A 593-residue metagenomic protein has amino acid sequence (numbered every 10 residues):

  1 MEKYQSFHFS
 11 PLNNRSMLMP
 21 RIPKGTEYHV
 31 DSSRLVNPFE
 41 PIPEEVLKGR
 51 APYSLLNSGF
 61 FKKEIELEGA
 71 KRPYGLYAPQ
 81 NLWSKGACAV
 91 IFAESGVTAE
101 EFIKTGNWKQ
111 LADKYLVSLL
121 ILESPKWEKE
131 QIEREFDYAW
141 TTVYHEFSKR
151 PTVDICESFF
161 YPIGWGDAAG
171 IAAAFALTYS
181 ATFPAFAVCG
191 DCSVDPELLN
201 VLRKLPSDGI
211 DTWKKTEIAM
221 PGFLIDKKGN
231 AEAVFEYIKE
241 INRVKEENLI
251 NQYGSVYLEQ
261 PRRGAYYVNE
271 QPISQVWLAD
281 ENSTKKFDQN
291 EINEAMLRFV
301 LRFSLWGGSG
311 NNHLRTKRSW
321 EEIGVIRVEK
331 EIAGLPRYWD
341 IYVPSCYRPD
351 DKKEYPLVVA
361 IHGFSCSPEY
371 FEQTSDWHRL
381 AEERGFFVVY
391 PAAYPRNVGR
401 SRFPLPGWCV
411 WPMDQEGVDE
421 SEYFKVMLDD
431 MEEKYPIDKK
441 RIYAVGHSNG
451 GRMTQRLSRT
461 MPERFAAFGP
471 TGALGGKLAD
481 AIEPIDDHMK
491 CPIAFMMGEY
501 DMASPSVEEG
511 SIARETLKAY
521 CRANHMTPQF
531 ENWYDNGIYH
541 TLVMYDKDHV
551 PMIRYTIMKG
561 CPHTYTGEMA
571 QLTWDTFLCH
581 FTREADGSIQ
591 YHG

Functional and structural regions predicted by a protein language model:
E2-C88, Y138, I163-A187, S193-D208 (+9 more regions): A domain-start/cap signature at the N-terminus of enzymes
I65-L67, K71-G75, L82-S158, P336-D340 (+5 more regions): Serine-hydrolase catalytic machinery in alpha/beta-hydrolase-like enzymes
E100-T105, Q131-E133, A174-F175, E197-L202 (+9 more regions): Short, solvent-exposed loop/turn and secondary-structure capping segments
E157, T182-P184, K439, F465-A466 (+1 more regions): Core-facing hydrophobic residues within beta-strands of well-ordered domains
K215-G222, E270-S274, H488-I493, V550-I553: Short, proline-enriched alpha-helix->beta-strand connector loops that line the catalytic pocket of alpha/beta-hydrolase
F223-D226, F495-M497: Short beta-strand/loop motif that positions the catalytic acidic residue of the alpha/beta-hydrolase fold
K228-A231, Y500-P505, G510, P562-Y565: Acidic catalytic loop of the alpha/beta-hydrolase fold
N230-I250, G510-Q529: Acidic, glycine-rich loop-and-strand cores that form catalytic or ligand-binding grooves in diverse globular domains
